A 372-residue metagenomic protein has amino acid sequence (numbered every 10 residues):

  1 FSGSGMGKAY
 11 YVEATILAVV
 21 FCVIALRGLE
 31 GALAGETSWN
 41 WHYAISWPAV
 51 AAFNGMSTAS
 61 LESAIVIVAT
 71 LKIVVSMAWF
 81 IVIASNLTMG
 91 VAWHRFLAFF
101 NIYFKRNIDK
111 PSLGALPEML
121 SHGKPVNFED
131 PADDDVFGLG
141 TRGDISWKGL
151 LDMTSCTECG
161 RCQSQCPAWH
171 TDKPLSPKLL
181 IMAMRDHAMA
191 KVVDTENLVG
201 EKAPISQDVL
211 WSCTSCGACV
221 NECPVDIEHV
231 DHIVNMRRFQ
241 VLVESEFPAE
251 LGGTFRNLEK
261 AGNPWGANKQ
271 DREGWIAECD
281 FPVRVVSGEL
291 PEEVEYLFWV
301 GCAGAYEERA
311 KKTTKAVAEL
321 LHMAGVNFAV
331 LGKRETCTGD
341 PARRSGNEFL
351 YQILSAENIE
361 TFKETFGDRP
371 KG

Functional and structural regions predicted by a protein language model:
F1, D144-M153, L175-I181, R185-G372: Iron-sulfur-cluster electron-transfer modules
F1-D133, G138-L139: Membrane-embedded alpha-helical bundles of multi-pass integral membrane proteins
R27, S85, M89, A98-K105 (+8 more regions): Short, well-ordered loop/turn and helix-capping segments at boundaries between secondary-structure elements and domains
S76-F80, C159-Q163, C213-G217, I233: Short acidic (Asp/Glu) and glycine-rich catalytic loops that position anionic groups and cofactors
S85, S164, E319: Surface-exposed charge patches
L87, V91, R161-C162, C219: Conserved phosphate/anionic-ligand binding catalytic regions in large, soluble enzymes, centered on
A92, E158, E228-H232: Amphipathic alpha-helical protein-protein interaction surfaces
P111-P174: Non-transmembrane accessory domains of multi-pass membrane transporters/channels
